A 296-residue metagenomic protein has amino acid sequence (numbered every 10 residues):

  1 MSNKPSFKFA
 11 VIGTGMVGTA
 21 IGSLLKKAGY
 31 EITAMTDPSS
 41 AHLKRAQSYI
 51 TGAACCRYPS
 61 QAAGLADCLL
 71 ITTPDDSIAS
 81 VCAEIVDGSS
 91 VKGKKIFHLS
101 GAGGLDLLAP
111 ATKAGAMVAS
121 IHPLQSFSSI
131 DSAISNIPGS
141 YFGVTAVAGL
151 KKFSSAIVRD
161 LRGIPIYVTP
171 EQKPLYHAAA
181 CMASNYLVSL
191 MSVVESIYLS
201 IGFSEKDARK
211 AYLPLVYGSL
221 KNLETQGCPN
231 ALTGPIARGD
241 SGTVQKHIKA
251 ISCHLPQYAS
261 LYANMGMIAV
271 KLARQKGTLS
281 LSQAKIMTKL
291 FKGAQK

Functional and structural regions predicted by a protein language model:
M1-G64: NAD(P)+-binding Rossmann beta1-loop-alpha1 motif at the extreme N-terminus of oxidoreductases
A10-V11, I71, V144: Hydrophobic Val/Ile/Leu positions in short beta-strands of Rossmann-like dinucleotide-binding domains
Y30-E31, A116, G163, F203: Short phosphate-binding/catalytic loops that engage adenosine nucleotides
R45-Y49, S132-T225, I286-F291: Internal alpha-helical scaffold of NAD(P)-dependent oxidoreductase catalytic cores
A54-S132: Rossmann-like NAD(P)(H) cofactor-binding subdomain of soluble oxidoreductases
K221-L279: Interdomain hinge/lid region at the active-site interface of Rossmann-like NAD(P)-dependent oxidoreductases
A269, A273-K296: NAD(P)-dependent dehydrogenase/reductase Rossmann-like domain
